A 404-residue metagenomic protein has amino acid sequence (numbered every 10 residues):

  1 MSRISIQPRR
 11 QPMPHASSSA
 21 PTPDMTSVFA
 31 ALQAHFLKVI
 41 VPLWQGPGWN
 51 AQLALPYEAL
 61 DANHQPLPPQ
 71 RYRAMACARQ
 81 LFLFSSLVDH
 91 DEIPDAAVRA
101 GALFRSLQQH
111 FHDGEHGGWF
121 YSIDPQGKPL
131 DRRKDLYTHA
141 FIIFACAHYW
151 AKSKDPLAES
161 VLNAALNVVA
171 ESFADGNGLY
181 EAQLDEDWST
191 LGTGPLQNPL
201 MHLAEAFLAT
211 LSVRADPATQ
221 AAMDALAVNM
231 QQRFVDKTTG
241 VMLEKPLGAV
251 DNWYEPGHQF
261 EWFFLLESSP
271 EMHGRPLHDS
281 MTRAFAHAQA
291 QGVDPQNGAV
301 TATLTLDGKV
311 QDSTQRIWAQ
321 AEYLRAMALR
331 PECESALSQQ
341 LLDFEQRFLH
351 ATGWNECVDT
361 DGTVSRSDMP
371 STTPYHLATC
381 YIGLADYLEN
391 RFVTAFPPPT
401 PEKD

Functional and structural regions predicted by a protein language model:
S2-D404: Glycan-recognition and catalytic cores of secretory/periplasmic carbohydrate-active enzymes
